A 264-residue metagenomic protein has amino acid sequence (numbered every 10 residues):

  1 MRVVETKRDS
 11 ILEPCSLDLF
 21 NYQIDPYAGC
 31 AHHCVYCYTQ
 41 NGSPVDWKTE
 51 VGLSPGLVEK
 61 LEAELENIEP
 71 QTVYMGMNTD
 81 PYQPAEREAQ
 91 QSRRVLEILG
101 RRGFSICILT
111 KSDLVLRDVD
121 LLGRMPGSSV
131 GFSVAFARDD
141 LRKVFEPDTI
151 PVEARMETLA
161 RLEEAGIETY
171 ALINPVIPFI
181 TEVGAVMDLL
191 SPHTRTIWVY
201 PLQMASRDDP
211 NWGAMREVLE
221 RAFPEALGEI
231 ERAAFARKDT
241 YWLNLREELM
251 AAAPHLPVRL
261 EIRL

Functional and structural regions predicted by a protein language model:
M1-K7, E13-P14, F179, G184-L264: Auxiliary Fe-S-binding modules of radical SAM enzymes
M1-S129, F136-L141, V152, M156 (+1 more regions): Conserved Radical SAM active-site core
Y22, V73, I106, V130-F132 (+3 more regions): Hydrophobic faces of well-ordered beta-strands that scaffold small-molecule active sites in alpha/beta enzyme cores
L53, V115-L116, V176-T181, A205: Acidic-and-aromatic substrate-binding clefts and catalytic sites of carbohydrate-active enzymes
N78-D80, K111-D113, S133-A137, N174-V176 (+2 more regions): Active-site beta-loop-alpha junctions enriched in small/polar residues
S92, I98, M125-A135, T181-W198: Short, electropositive alpha-helical surface patch
G100, E163-E164, S191, P254: Anion (oxyanion) recognition and catalysis
D148, R161-T181, F235-D239: Conserved strand-turn element in the central/C-terminal portion of the radical SAM core barrel that lines
